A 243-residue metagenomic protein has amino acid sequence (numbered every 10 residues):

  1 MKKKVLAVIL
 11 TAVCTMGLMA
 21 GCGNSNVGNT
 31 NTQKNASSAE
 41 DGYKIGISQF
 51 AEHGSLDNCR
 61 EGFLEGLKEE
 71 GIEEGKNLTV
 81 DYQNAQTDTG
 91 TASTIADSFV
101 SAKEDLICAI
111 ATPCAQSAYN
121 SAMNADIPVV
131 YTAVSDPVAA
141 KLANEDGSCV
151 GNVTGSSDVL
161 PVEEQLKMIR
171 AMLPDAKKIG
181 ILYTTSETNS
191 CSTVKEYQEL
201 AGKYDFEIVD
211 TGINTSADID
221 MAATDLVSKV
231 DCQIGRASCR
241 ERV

Functional and structural regions predicted by a protein language model:
M1-K44, E69-E73: Short, low-complexity disordered leader/linker segments with a strong preference for bacterial N-terminal type II
K44-E70, D81-G90, S186-S190, R240: Extracytoplasmic "Venus flytrap"
I45, F63, T154-G202: An alpha-beta-alpha
I47, C108-A109: Short beta-strand scaffold positions
G71-A92, N152, Q198-S216: Short beta-strand elements in bilobed, periplasmic/extracellular small-molecule ligand-binding domains
T87-L106, S117-N120, D220-C232: Short, well-structured alpha-helical segments in soluble
S117, A122-V162: Flexible loop/hinge segments that line or gate small-molecule binding clefts
A237-V243: Conserved small/polar residues in nucleotide/adenosyl-binding loops
